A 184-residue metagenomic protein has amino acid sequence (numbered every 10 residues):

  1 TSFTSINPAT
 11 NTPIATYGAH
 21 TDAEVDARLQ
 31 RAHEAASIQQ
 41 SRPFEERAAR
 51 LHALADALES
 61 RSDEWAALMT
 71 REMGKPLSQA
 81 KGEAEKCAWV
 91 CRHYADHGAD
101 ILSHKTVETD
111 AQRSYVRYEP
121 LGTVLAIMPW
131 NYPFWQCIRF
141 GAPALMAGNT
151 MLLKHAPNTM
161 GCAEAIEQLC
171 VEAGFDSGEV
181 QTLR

Functional and structural regions predicted by a protein language model:
T1-Q112: N-terminal Rossmann-like NAD(P)+-binding subdomain of aldehyde/semialdehyde dehydrogenases
S103-R184: Rossmann-like NAD(P) dinucleotide-binding subdomain of oxidoreductase/dehydrogenase enzymes
